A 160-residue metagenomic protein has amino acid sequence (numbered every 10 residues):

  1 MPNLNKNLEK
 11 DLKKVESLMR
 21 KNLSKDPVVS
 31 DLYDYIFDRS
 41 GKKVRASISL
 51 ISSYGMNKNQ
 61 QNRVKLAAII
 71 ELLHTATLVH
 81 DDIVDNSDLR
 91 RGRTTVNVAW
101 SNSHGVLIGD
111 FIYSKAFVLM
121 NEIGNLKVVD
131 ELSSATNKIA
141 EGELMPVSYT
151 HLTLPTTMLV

Functional and structural regions predicted by a protein language model:
M1-L73, V79, I83-V98, S134 (+1 more regions): Conserved N-terminal diphosphate/IPP-binding helix and adjacent helical/loop segment of trans-prenyltransferase domains
L50-Y54, S114-E122: Short glycine/serine- and small hydrophobic-enriched flexible loop segments
R90-I112, L152: Divalent-cation-assisted or electrostatically stabilized phosphate/pyrophosphate-binding catalytic cores
F117-S133: Transmembrane helix-loop-helix
T150-T156: Conserved small/polar residues in nucleotide/adenosyl-binding loops
